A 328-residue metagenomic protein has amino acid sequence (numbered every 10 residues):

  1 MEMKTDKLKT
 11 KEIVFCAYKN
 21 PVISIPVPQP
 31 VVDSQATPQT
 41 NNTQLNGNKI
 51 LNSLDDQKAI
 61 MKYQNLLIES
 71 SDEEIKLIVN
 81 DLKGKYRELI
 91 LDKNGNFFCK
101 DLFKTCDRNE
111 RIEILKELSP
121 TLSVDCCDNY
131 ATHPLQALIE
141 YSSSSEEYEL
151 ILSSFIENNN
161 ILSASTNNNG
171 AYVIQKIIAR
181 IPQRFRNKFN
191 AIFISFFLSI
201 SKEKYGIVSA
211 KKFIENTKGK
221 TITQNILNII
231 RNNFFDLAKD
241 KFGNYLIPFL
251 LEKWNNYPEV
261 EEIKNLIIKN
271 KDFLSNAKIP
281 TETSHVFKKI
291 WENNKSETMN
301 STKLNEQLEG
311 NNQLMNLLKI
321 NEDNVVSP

Functional and structural regions predicted by a protein language model:
M1-P328: Eukaryotic gene-expression regulator signature that favors modular helical reader/repeat domains and their
